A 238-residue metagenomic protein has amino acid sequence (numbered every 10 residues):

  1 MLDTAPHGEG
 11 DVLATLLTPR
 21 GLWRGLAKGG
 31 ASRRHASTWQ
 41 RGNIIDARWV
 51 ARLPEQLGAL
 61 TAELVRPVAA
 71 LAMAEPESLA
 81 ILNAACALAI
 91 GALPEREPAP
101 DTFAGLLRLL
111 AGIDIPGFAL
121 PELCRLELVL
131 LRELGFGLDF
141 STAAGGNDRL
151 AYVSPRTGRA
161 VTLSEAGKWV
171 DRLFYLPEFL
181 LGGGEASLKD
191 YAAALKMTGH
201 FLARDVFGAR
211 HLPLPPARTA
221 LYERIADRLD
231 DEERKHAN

Functional and structural regions predicted by a protein language model:
M1-L13, L17-N238: Non-catalytic alpha-helical scaffolds and adjoining flexible linkers that form interface surfaces for assembly
